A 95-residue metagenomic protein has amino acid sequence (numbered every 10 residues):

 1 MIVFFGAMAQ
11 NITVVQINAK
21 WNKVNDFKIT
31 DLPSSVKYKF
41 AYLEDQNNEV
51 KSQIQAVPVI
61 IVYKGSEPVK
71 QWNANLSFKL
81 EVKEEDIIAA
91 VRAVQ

Functional and structural regions predicted by a protein language model:
M1-A9: Hydrophobic h-region of N-terminal signal peptides that target proteins for export in Gram-negative bacteria
V3, D31-L32, V91: Hydrophobic, Leu/Ile/Phe/Ala-enriched alpha-helical segments that form helix-helix packing faces
F4-F5, K28-I29, E49-K51: Short, flexible, glycine/charge-rich loop motifs used to bind or transfer phosphoryl groups or to couple energy/partner
M8-K39: Local sequence-structure signature of Cys/Sec-based thiol-disulfide redox active-site neighborhoods
K28-D31, Q55, N75-L76: Short, glycine/charged-enriched secondary-structure capping and boundary segments
L43-N48: N-terminal post-signal-peptidase region of extra-cytosolic proteins
S52-K64: Structural micro-motif
V62-Q95: Non-catalytic, surface beta->alpha helical segment in thiol-disulfide oxidoreductase systems
